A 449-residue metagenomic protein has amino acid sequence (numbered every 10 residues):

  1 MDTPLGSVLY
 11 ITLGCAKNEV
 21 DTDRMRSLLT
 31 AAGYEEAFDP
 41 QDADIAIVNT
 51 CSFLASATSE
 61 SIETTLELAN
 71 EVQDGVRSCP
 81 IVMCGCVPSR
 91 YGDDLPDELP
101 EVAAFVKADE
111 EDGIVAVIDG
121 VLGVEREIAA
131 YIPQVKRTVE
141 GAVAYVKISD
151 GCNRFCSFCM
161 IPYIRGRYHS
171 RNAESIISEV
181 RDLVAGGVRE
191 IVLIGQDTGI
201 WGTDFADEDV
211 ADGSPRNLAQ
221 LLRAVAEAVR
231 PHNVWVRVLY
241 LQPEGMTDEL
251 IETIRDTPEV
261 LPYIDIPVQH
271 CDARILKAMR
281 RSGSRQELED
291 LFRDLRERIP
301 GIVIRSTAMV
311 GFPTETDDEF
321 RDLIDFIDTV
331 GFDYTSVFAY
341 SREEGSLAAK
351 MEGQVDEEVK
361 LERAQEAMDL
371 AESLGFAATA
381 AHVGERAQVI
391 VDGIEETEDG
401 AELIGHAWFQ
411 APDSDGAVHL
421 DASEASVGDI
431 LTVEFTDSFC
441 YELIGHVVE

Functional and structural regions predicted by a protein language model:
M1-W201, N217, E249, I264 (+5 more regions): Proteins enriched for Cys/Gly/acidic motifs involved in redox and nucleic-acid/cofactor modification
I11, I194-Q196, L239-L241, P267-Q269 (+6 more regions): Generic beta-strand/beta-sheet core signal
D39-Q41, Q73-C79, G120-E125, T203-Q220 (+3 more regions): Short, glycine- and charge-enriched coil/turn segments that flank and shape catalytic ligand pockets
S78-G85, R90, A185-F320, D328: Conserved SAM/AdoMet-binding glycine-rich loop
L99-P100, V121-V124, D209-A211, I254-D256 (+1 more regions): Short, hinge-like loop/turn segments at secondary-structure boundaries
K136-R137, E252-R255, V268, T379-A381 (+2 more regions): Replace "in large, NTP-powered and nucleic-acid-processing enzymes" with "in large, NTP-powered factors and other
C156, I176, L193, V238 (+7 more regions): Conserved, mostly hydrophobic/aromatic
K350-E449: Terminal RNA-binding accessory module
